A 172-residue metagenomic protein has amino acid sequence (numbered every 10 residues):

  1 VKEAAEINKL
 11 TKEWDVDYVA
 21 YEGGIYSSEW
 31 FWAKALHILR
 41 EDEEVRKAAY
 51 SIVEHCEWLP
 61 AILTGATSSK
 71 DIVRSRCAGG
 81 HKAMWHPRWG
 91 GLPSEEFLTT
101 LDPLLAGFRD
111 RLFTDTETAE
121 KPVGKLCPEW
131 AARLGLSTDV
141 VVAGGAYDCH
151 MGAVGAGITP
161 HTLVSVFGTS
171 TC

Functional and structural regions predicted by a protein language model:
V1-E3, I25, K121-P122, A146-H150 (+1 more regions): Acidic, glycine-rich active-site loops and adjacent beta-strand->loop/helix elements that engage anionic groups
V1-K12: Short alpha-helix plus adjacent loop in nuclease-associated cores
L10-E13, E41, A156-G157: Residue-level signal for well-ordered alpha-helical positions
T11-W14, T118, T169-C172: Short, intrinsically disordered, charge-balanced linker/junction segments flanking boundaries in proteins
D17-G144: Gly/Ser/Thr-rich active-site cleft segment
A132, V140, G145-C172: Catalytic phosphate/nucleotide-handling subdomain of diverse soluble enzymes
